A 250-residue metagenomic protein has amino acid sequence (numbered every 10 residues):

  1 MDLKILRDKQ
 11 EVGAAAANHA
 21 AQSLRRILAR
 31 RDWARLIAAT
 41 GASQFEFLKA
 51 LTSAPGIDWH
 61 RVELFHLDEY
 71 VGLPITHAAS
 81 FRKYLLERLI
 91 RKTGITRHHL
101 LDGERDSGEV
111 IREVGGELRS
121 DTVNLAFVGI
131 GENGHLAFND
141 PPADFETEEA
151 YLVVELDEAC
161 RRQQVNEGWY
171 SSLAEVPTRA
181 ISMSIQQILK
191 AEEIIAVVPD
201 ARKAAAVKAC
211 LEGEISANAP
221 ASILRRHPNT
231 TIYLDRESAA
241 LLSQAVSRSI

Functional and structural regions predicted by a protein language model:
M1-L36: N-terminal glycine-/serine-/threonine-rich phosphate-binding loop
R25-P55: Glycine-rich N-terminal segment of FAD-binding domains in flavoprotein oxidoreductases, spanning the beta-loop-helix
A38-S43, V128-E132, P199: Glycine-rich beta-strand-to-loop/alpha-helix junction loops that act as flexible
K49-W59, P141-A150: A glycine- and small-aliphatic-rich helix-loop capping segment at beta-alpha/alpha-beta transitions that lines
D58-F127: Ligand-binding beta-strand-loop-alpha-helix segment within the catalytic cores of soluble metabolic enzymes
D121-E146: Glycine-rich phosphate-binding loop
A137-M183: Class I SAM-dependent methyltransferase SAM-binding "motif I" and its flanking Rossmann-like core
M183-Q186, K190-I250: ATP/nucleoside-binding phosphotransfer catalytic cores, i.e., glycine-rich phosphate-binding loops
